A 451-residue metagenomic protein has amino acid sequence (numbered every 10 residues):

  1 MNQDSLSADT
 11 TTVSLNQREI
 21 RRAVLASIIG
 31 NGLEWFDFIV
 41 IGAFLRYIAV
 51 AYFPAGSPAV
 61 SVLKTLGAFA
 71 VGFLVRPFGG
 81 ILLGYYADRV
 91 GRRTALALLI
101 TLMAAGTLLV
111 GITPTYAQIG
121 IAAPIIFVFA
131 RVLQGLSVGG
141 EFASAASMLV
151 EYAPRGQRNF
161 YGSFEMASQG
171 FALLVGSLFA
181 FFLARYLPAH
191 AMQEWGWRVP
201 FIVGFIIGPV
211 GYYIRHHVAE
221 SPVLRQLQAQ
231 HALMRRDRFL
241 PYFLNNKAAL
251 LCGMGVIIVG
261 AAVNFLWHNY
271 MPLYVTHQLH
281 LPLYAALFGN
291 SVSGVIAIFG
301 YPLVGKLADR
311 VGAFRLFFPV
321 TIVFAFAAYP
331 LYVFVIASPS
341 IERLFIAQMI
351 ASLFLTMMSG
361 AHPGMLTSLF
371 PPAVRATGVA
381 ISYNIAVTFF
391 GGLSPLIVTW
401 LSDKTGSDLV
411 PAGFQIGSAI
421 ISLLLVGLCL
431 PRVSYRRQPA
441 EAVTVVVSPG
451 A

Functional and structural regions predicted by a protein language model:
G42, K247-A297, F390-P395: Extracytoplasmic gate region of multi-pass secondary transporters
L45-F78: Extracellular/periplasmic helix-loop-helix junction of adjacent transmembrane segments in MFS-like secondary
G80-R92, Y301-A313: Helix-to-loop junctions at the C-terminal end of transmembrane segments in multipass secondary transporters
R89-T101, R310-I322: Cytoplasmic membrane-interface "Motif A"-like loop-to-helix N-cap segments of 12-TM Major Facilitator Superfamily
T101-G120, V323-S338: C-terminal ends and interior cores of transmembrane alpha-helices in multi-pass membrane transporters/permeases
F160-A184, Y383-S394: Glycine-rich segments within core transmembrane alpha-helices of 12-TM secondary carriers
F314-A361: C-terminal transmembrane helical hairpin of 12-TM major facilitator-type secondary transporters
A373-K404: A late C-terminal transmembrane helix in Major Facilitator Superfamily
